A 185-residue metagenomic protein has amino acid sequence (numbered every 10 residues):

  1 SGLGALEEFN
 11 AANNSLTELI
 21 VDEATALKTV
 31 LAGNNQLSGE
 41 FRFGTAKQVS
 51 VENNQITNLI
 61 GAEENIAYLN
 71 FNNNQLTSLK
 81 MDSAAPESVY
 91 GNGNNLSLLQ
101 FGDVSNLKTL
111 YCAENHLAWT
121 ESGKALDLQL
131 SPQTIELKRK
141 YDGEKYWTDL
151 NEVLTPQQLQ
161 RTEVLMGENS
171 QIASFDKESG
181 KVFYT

Functional and structural regions predicted by a protein language model:
S1, L19, G39-F41, L59 (+4 more regions): Canonical leucine-rich repeat
L3-L6, E23-L27, F43-A46, A62-I66 (+3 more regions): Leucine-rich repeat
F9-A11, V30-A32, V49-V51, L69-F71 (+2 more regions): Conserved hydrophobic beta-strand positions in leucine-rich repeat
V30, F43, N92-P156: Leucine-rich solenoid repeat scaffolds
P156-F175: Change to "...patches in solvent-exposed regions of secreted, membrane-anchored, or virion-exposed structural
Q171-T185: Strand-loop-strand motifs at the edges of beta-sheets in extracellular beta-sandwich domains
